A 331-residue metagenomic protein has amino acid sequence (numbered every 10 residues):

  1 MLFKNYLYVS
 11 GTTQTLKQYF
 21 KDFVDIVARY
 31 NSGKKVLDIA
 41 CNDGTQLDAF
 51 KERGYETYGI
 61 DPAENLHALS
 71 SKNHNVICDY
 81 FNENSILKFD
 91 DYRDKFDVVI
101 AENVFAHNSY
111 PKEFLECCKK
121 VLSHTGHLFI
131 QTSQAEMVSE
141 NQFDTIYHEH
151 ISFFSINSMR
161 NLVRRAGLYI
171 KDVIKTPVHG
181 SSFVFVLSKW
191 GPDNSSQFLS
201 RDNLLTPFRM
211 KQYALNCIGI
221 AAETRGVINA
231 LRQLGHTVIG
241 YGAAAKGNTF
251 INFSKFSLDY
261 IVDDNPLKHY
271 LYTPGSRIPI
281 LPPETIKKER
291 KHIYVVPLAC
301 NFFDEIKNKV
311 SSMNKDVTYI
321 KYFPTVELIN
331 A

Functional and structural regions predicted by a protein language model:
M1-L69, Q142, Y147, S152 (+2 more regions): Extended interfacial segments that mediate partner engagement and assembly in macromolecular machines
I26-V27, G33, A49, S188-A331: Hydrophobic, well-ordered beta-alpha structural blocks that scaffold small-molecule cofactor pockets
K72-K88, I280: Conserved SAM-binding strand-loop segment of SAM-dependent methyltransferases
I100: A conserved beta-strand element that flanks and buttresses the S-adenosyl-L-methionine
K112-H127: A short glycine-rich, Lys/Arg-flanked "PGG" loop and its adjoining helix->strand segment in the class I
T125-S133, T318-P324: Conserved beta-strand signature within the Rossmann-like core of class I S-adenosyl-L-methionine
I130-S152, I156-S158: Short, glycine-/aromatic-enriched active-site segment of Class I SAM-dependent methyltransferases
L168-H179: Conserved S-adenosyl-L-methionine
